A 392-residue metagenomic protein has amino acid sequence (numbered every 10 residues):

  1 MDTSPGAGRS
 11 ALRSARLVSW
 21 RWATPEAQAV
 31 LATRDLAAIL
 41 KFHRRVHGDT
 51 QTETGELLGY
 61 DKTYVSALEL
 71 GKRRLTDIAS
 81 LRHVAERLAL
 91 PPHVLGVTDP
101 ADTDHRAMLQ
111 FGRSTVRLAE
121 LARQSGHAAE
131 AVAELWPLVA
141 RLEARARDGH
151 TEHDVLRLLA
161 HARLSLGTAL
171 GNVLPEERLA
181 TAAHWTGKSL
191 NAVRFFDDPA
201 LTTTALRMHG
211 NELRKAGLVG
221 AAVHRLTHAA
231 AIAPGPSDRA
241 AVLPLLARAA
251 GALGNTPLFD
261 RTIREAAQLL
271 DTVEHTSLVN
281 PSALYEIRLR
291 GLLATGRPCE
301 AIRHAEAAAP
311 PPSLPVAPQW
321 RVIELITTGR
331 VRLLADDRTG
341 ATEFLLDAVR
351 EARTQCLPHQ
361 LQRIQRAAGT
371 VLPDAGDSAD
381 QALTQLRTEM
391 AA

Functional and structural regions predicted by a protein language model:
M1-H47: A short, Lys/Arg-rich alpha-helix, primarily the initiator
P25-Q28, A32, T115-V116, E120-A392: Conserved binding/catalytic microenvironments
A38, H47-D49, L75, A79: Residue-level signal for the short linker/turn that defines the boundary of a DNA-recognition helix
K41, T52, R82: Residues within the helices of the helix-turn-helix
R44, G55, A85: The alpha-helix within a helix-turn-helix
G48-L68: Short alpha-helical DNA-recognition segment
I78-V94: DNA major-groove recognition helix of helix-turn-helix/homeodomain DNA-binding modules
V97-L121: Short, charged recognition helix plus adjacent turn of helix-turn-helix-like nucleic-acid-binding domains
